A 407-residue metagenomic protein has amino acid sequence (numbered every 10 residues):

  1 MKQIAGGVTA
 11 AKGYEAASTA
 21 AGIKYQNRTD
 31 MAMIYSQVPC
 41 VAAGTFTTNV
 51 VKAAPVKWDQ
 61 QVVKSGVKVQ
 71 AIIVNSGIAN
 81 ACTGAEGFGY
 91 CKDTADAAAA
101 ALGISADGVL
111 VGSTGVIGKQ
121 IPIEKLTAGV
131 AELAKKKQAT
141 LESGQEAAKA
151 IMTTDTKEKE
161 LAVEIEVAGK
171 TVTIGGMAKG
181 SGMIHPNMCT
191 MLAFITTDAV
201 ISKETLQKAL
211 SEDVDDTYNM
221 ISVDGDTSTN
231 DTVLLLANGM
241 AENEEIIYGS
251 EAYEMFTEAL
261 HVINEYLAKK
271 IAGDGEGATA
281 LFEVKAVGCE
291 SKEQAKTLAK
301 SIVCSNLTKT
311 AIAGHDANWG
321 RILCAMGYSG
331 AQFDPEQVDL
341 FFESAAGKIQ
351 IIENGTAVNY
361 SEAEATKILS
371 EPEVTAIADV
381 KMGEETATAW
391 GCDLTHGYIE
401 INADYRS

Functional and structural regions predicted by a protein language model:
M1-N75, A79-D93, A99-S407: A structural signal for small-residue-enriched, beta-sheet-centric alpha/beta enzyme cores and oligomeric scaffold folds
